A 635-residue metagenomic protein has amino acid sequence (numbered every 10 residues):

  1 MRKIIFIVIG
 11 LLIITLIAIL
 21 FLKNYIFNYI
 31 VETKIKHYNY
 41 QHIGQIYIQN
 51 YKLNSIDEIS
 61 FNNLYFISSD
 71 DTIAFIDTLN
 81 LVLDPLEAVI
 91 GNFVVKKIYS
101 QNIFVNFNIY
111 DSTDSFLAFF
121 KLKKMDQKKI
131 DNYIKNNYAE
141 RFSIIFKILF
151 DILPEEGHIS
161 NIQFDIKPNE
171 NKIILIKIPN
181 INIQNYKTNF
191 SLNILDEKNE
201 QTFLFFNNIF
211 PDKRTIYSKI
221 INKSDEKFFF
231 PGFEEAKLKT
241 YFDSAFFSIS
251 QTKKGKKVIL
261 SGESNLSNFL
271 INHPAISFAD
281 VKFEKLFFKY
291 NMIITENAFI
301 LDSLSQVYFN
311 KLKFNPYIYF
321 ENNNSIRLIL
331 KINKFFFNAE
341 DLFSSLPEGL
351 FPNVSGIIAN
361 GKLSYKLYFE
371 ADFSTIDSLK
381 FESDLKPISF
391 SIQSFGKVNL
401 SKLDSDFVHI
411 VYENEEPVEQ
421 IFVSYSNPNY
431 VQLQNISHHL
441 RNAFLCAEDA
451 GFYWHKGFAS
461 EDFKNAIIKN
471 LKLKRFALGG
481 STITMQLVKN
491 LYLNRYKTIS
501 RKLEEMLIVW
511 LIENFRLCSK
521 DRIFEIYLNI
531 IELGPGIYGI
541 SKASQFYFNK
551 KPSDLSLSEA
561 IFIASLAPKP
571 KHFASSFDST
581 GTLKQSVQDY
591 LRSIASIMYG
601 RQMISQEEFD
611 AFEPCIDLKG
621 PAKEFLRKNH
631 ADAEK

Functional and structural regions predicted by a protein language model:
M1-I4: Positively charged n-region of N-terminal signal peptides that target proteins for export
F6, G10-F66, D71: N-terminal amphipathic/hydrophobic interface segments
I35-N39, L83, E87, G157 (+2 more regions): Hydrophobic, Leu/Ile/Phe/Ala-enriched alpha-helical segments that form helix-helix packing faces
Q49-P168, Y186-I216, S250-V258, D377-E382: Flexible beta-edge/linker motif
V95, F142-P154, I174-I181, K187-N189 (+1 more regions): Juxtamembrane regions of bacterial inner-membrane/periplasmic proteins, predominantly the peptidoglycan biogenesis
